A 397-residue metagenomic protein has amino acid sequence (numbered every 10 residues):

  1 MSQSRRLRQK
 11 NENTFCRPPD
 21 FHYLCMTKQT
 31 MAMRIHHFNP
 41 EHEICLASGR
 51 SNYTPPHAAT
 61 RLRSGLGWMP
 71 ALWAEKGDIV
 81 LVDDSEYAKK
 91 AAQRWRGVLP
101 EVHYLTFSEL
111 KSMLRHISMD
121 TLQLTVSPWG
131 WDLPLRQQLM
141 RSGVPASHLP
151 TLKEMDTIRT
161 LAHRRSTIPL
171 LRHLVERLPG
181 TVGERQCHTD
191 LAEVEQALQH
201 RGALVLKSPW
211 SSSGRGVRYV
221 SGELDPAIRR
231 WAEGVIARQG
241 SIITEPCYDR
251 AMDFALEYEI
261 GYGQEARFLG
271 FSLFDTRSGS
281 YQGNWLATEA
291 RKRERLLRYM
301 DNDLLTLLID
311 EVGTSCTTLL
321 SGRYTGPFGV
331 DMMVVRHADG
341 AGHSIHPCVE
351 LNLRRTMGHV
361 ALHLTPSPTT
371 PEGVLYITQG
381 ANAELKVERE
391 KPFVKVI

Functional and structural regions predicted by a protein language model:
K10-N13: Polybasic, lysine-rich low-complexity intrinsically disordered segments
F21-Y23, T27-Q29: Short, positively charged and aromatic/hydrophobic N-terminal segments
Q29, T60-L72, L81-E193: Conserved N-proximal alpha/beta basic substrate-recognition cap immediately N-terminal to, or forming the N-lobe
A32-L72: N-terminal-proximal low-complexity accessory segments that begin disordered and transition into the first
L124, V312, L319, R354-E390: Active-site "cap" helix and flanking loop/linker of ATP-utilizing ligase/carboxylase catalytic domains
E184-R185, L204-I228, A255, G279-R295: Glycine-rich phosphate-binding loop of ATP-grasp-fold ATP-dependent ligases
G202, I228-G283, G329, M333-H337 (+1 more regions): Phosphate-binding site of ATP-dependent enzymes
R238-Q239, P246, F268, Y281-H343 (+2 more regions): A long amphipathic alpha-helix within ATP-dependent nucleotide-binding catalytic cores
